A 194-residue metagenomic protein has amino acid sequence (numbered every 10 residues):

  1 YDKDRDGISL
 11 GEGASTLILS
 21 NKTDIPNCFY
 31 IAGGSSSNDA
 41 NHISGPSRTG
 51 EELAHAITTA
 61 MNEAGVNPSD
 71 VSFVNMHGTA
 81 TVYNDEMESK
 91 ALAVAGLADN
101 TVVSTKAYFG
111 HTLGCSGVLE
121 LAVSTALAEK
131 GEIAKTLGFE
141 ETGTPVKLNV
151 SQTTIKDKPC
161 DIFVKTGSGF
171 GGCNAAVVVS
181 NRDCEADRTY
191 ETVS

Functional and structural regions predicted by a protein language model:
Y1-A64, F73, E185-S194: Condensing-enzyme catalytic core mediating Claisen C-C bond formation in acyl metabolism
Y1-D24, G114-S194: Conserved beta-strand-centric core segments of catalytic alpha/beta enzyme folds
I18, I31, V71, M76-H77 (+3 more regions): Conserved small-residue
C28, D85-V102: Acidic-glycine-rich active-site phosphate/pyrophosphate-binding loop
C28-S35, S69-M76, T101-A107, A134-T142 (+1 more regions): Beta-strand segments within the central parallel beta-sheet cores of soluble alpha/beta enzyme folds
S36-H55, T79-A91, C115, I133-I162: Active-site-adjacent elements of ketosynthase-type condensing enzymes
A56-A64, A91, A95, S124 (+1 more regions): Stable alpha-helical structural segments in soluble proteins, enriched in small hydrophobic residues
K106-C115: Extended C-terminal subregions enriched in glycine
